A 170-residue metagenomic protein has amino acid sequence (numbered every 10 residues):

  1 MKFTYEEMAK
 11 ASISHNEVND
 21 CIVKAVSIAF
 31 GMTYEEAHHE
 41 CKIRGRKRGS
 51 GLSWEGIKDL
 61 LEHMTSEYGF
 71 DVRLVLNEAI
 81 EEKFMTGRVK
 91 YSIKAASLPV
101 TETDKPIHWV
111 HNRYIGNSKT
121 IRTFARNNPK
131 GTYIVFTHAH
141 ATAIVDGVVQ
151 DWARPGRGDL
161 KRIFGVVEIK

Functional and structural regions predicted by a protein language model:
M1-F3, V89, G131, R162: Intrinsically disordered, low-complexity segments enriched in small/polar residues
M1-L74: Active-site nucleophile-adjacent alpha helix/oxyanion-hole segment immediately C-terminal to the catalytic cysteine
K47-A139, V145-R154: Conserved active-site-adjacent core of cysteine acyl-enzyme catalytic domains
V148-K170: Noncatalytic regulatory segments and standalone regulatory/sensor domains
